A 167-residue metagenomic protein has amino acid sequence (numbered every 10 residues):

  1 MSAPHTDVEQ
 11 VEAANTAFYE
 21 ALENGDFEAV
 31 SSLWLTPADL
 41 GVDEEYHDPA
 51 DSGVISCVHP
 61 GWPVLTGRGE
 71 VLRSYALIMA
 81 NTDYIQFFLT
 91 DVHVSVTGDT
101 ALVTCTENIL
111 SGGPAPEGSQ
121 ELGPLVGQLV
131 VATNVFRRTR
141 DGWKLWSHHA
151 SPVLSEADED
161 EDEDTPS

Functional and structural regions predicted by a protein language model:
S2-A29, D39-D51, I55-S167: A beta-strand edge to alpha-helix "cap/lid" segment located at domain peripheries
